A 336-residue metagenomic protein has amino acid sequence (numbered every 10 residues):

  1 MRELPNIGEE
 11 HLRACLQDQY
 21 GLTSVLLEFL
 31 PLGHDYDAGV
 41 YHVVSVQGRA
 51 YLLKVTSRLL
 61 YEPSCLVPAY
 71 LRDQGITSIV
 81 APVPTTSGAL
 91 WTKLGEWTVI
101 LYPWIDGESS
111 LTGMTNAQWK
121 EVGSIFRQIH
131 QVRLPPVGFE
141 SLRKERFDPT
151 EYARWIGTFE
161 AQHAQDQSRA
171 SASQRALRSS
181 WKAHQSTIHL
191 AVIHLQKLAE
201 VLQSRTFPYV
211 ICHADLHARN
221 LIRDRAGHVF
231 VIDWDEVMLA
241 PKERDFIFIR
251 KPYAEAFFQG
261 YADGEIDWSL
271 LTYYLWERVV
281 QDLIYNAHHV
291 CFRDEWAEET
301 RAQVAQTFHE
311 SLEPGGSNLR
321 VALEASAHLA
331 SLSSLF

Functional and structural regions predicted by a protein language model:
M1-E28: Juxta-kinase regulatory segment immediately upstream of eukaryotic protein kinase catalytic domains
L22-S45: ATP-binding glycine-rich phosphate-binding loop
S45-L142: ATP-binding pocket architecture of kinase catalytic cores
V99-T112, A161-Q174, V280-E298: A glycine-centered beta->alpha junction motif in the catalytic cores of kinase/phosphotransferase enzymes
T112-A183, Y209: A cross-family kinase active-site recognition segment
Q162-Q165, Y285-F336: ATP/Mg2+ or Mg2+-diphosphate-binding catalytic cores that bind nucleotide phosphates or diphosphates via glycine-rich
L202-V210: Protein kinase catalytic-loop region centered on the HRD/HxD motif
I211, A218, I222-Y273, E295: Active-site Asp-x-Gly
